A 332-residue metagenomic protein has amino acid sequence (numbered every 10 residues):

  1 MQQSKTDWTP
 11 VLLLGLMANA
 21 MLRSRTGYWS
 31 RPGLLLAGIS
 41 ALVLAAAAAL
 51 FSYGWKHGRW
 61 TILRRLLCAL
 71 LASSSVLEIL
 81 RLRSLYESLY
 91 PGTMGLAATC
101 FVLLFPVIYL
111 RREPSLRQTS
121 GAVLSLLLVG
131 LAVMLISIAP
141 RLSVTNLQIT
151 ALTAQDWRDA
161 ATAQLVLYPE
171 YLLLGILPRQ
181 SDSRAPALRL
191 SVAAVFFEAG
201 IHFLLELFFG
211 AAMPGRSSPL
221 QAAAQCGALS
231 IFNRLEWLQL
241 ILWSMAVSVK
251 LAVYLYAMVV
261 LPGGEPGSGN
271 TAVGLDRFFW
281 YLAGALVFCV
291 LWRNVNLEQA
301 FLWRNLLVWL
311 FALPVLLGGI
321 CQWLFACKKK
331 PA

Functional and structural regions predicted by a protein language model:
M1-W8, Y28-I39, L50-S74, E87-M94 (+2 more regions): Transmembrane-helix boundary/entry motifs in multi-pass membrane transporters
K5-S24, L36-A48, L67-E78, A97-A98 (+5 more regions): Hydrophobic, membrane-embedded alpha-helices of multi-pass small-molecule transporters
R23-S52, W303-G319, K329-A332: Extracellular loop-to-transmembrane helix junctions
G27-Y28, R81-S88, V102-V123, R179-S181 (+1 more regions): Membrane-water interface regions at transmembrane-helix termini and the short interhelical loops of multi-pass membrane
Y28-R31, G267-L275, V287-L310: Extracellular/periplasmic helix-loop-helix junctions in multi-pass membrane proteins
I79-A97, R179-E198, V253-L282: Helix-loop-helix connectors at the membrane interface of multi-pass transporters/channels
L96-A97, I108-I138, R304-L316: Membrane-interface loop-to-helix entry segments
F208-E236: Membrane-interface interhelical connector segments
